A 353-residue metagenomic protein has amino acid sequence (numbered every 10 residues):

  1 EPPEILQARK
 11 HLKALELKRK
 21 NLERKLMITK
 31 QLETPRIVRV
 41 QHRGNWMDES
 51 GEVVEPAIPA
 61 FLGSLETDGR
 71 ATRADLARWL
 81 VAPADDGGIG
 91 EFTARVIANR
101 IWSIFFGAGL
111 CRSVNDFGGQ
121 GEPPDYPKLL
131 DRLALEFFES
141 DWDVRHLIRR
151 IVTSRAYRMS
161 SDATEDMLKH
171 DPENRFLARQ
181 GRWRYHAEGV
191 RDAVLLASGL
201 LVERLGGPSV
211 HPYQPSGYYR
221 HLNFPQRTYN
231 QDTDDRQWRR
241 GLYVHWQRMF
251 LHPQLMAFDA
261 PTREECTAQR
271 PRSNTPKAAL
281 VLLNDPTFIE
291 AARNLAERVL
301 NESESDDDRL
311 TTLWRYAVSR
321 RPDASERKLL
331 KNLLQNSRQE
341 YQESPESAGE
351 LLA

Functional and structural regions predicted by a protein language model:
E1-R236, L255, T262-P271, L283-L352: Primarily short, surface-exposed interaction patches in extracytoplasmic proteins
R240-W246: Short beta-strand/turn segments that mark the catalytic/cofactor-handling region of acyl-thioester transfer
Y243, F258-P261: C-terminal, charged and often intrinsically disordered regions of DNA end-processing helicases and nucleases
Q247-F258: Active-site Gly/Thr loop motif
